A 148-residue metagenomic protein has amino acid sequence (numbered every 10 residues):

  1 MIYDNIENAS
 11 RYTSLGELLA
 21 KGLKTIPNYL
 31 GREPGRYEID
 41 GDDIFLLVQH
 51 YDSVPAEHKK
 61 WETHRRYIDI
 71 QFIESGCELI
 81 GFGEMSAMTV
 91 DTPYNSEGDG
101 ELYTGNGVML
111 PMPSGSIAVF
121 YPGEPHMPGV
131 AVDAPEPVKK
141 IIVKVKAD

Functional and structural regions predicted by a protein language model:
M1-V48, P55-T63: A short, N-terminal "cap"/entry segment at the start of jelly-roll beta-barrel domains of the cupin/DSBH fold
L46-H64, E74-M88: Conserved short histidine dyad/triad with adjacent acidic residue
R66, L102-G107: Short alpha-helix capping/helix-loop boundary micro-motifs
R66-E78, S86, P93-G98, K144-V145: Short, conserved beta-strand element in jelly-roll/cupin
I68-F72, M109-L110, I117-A118: His/acidic/aromatic-lined binding-pocket segments of jelly-roll/cupin-type domains and related regulatory beta-sandwich
P111-V130: Conserved metal-binding segment of the jelly-roll/cupin
I117-V119, P135-D148: A short hydrophobic beta-strand segment most commonly corresponding to one strand of the jelly-roll/cupin
